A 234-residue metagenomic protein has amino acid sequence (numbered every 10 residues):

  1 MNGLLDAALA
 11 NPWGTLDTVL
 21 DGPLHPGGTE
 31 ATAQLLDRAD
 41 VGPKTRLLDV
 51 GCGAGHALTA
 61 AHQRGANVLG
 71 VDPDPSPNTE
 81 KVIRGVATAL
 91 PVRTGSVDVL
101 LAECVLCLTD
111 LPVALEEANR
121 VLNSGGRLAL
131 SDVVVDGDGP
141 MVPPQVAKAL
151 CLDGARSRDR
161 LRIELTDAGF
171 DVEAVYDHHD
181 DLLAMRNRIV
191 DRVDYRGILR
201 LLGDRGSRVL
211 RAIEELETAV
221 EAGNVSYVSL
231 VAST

Functional and structural regions predicted by a protein language model:
V19, V133-L152: Short, glycine-/aromatic-enriched active-site segment of Class I SAM-dependent methyltransferases
H25-P43: Conserved alpha-helix/loop element of class I SAM-dependent methyltransferases that forms part of the SAM/SAH-binding
L48-A89: Class I SAM-dependent methyltransferase SAM/SAH-binding core
T88-L100: A short acidic, Gly/Pro-enriched loop at the edge of an enzyme's catalytic core that lines a small-molecule cofactor
V99-P112: A short SAM/SAH-binding and catalytic strip from SAM-dependent methyltransferases
P112-R127: A short glycine-rich, Lys/Arg-flanked "PGG" loop and its adjoining helix->strand segment in the class I
D153-G169: Short alpha-helix
Y176-T234: Conserved Class I S-adenosyl-L-methionine
